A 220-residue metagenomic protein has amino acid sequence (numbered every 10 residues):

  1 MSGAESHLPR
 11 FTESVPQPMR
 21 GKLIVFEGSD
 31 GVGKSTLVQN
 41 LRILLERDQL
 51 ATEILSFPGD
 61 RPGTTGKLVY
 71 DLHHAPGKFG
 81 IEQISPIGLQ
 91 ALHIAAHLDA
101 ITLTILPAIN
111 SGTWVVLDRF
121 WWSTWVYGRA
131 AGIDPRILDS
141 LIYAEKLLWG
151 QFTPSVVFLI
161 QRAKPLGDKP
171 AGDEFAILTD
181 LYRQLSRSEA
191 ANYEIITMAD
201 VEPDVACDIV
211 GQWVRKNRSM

Functional and structural regions predicted by a protein language model:
S2-P18, N40-R42, P165-M220: NTP-dependent small-molecule kinase module
F26: Hydrophobic anchor at the beta1->P-loop junction of P-loop NTPases
S29: P-loop (Walker A) phosphate-binding loop of NTP-binding proteins
V32: ATP-binding Walker
S35: Walker A/P-loop
L50, F152-V156, A190-Y193: Short glycine-/polar-rich loops that comprise or flank the Walker A/P-loop and associated switch/sensor motifs
L50-Y143, L148: ATP-dependent small-molecule kinase phosphotransfer cores that center on conserved nucleotide phosphate-binding segments
W122-Q184: A glycine- and Lys/Arg-enriched "phosphate-lid" helix/loop adjacent to the NTP-binding pocket of small-molecule kinases
